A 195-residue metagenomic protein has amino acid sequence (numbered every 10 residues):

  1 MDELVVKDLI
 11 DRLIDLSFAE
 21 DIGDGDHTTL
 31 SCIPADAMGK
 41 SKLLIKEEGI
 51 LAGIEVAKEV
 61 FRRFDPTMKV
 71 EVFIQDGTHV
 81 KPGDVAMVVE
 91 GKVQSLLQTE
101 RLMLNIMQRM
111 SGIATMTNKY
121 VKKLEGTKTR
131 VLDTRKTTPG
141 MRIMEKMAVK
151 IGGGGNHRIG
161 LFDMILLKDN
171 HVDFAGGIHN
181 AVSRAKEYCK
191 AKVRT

Functional and structural regions predicted by a protein language model:
D2-T195: Acidic/glycine-rich phosphate/pyrophosphate-binding loops and surrounding catalytic core that coordinate Mg2+
